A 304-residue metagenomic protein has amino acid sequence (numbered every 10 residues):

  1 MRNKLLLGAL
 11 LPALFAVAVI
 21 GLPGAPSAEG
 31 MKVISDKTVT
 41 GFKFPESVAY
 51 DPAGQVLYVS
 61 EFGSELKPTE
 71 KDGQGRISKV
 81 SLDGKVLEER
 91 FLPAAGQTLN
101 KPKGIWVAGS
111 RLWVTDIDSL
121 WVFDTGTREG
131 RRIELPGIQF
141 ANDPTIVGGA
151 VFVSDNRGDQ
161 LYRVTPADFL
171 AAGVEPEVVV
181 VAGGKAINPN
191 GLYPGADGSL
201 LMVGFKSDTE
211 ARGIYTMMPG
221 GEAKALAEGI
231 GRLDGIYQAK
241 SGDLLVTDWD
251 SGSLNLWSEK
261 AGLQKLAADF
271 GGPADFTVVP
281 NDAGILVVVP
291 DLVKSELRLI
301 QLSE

Functional and structural regions predicted by a protein language model:
F15-A25: C-terminal segment of classical bacterial N-terminal signal peptides
K32-T38, V86-A95, E129-E134, E175-G183 (+2 more regions): A short beta-strand motif characteristic of beta-propeller blades
F42-G54, E65, A94-R111, P136-F152 (+4 more regions): Beta-rich, blade/repeat-based domains predominating in secreted/periplasmic proteins but also intracellular
S60, T115, S154, V203 (+2 more regions): Residue-level marker for isolated small/hydroxyl-bearing positions within beta-strands of beta-sheet-rich domains
G63-K67, S119, G158-Q160, K206-T209 (+2 more regions): Short glycine/acidic-enriched loop and turn motifs that connect beta-strands
G73-S78, S119-W121, Q160-R163, G213-Y215 (+2 more regions): A short loop-to-beta-strand structural motif that recurs across blades of beta-propeller domains
S81-K85, D124-R128, T165-L170, M217-G221 (+2 more regions): Short loop/turn segments that connect beta-strands within beta-propeller blades
W113-V164: Hydrophobic alpha-helical segments and helix pairs
